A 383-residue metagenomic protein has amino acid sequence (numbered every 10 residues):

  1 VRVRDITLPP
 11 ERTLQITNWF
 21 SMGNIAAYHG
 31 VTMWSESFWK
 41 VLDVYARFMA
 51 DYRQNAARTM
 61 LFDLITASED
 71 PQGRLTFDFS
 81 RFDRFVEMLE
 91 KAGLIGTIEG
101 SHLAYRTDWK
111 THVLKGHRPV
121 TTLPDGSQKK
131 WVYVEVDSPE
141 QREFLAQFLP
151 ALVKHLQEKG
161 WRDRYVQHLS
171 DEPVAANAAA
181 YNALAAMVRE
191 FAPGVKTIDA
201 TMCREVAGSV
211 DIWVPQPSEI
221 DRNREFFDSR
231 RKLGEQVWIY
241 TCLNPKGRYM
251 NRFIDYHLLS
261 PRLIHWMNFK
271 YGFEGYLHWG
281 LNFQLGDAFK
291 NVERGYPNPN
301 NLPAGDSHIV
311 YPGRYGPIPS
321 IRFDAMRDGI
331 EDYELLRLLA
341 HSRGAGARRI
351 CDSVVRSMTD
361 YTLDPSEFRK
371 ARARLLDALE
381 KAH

Functional and structural regions predicted by a protein language model:
V1-F191, V195, D199-D211, P245 (+2 more regions): Aromatic-lined carbohydrate-binding surfaces of glycoside hydrolases
I6, I16, I25, I65 (+11 more regions): Weak global preference for isoleucine
F48-D51, R81, L263-Y271, E331-L339: Short, hydrophobic/amphipathic alpha-helical patches that form generic packing surfaces within helical domains
L75, V174, N251-I254, L258 (+2 more regions): Hydrophobic alpha-helical scaffolding
M88-L89, I212-L302: Catalytic-core region of carbohydrate-active enzymes that cleave or remodel glycosidic bonds
V120, G126-Y181, A185-M202, F273 (+1 more regions): Catalytic domains of carbohydrate-active enzymes that cleave complex glycans
